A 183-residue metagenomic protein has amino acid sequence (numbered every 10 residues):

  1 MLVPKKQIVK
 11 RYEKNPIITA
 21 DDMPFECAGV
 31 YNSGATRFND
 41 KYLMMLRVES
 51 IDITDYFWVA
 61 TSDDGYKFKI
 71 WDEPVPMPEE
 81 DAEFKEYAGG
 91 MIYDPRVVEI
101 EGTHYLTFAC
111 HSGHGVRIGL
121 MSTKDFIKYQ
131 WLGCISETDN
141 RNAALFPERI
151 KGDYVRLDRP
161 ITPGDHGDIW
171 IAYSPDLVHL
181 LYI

Functional and structural regions predicted by a protein language model:
M1-G90, V98-I183: Beta-rich carbohydrate-recognition and catalytic domains
